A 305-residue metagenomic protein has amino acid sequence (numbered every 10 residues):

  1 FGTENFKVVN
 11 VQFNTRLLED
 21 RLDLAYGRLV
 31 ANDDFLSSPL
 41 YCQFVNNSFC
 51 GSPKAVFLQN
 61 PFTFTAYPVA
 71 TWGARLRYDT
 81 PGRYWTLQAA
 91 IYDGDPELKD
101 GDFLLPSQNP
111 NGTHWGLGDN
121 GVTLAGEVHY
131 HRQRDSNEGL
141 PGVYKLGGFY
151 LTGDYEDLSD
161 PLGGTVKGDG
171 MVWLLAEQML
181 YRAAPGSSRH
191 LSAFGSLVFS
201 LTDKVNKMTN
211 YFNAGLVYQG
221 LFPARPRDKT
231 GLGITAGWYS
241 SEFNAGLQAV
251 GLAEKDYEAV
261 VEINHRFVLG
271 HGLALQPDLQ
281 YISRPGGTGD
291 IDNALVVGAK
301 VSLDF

Functional and structural regions predicted by a protein language model:
F1-P96, N206-G246: Outer membrane beta-barrel
G2-N5, F64-P68, G118-N120, V166-G170 (+4 more regions): Short sequence motifs at beta-strands and strand-loop junctions characteristic of Gram-negative outer-membrane
N10-Q12, G73-R75, A125-E127, W173-L175 (+3 more regions): Membrane-embedded beta-strand positions in outer-membrane beta-barrel channels/transporters
N14-R16, R75-D79, H129-H131, E177-Y181 (+3 more regions): Transmembrane beta-barrel domains of outer membrane proteins
L18-R21, P81-Y84, Q133-V143, Y181-L191 (+2 more regions): Short loop/turn motifs that connect adjacent beta-strands in outer-membrane beta-barrel proteins
D23-V30, Q88-A90, K145-G147, F194-S196 (+1 more regions): Outer-envelope exported proteins of Gram-negative bacteria
L98-D102, Q108-G118, E127-H129, G147-V166 (+4 more regions): Outer membrane beta-barrel transmembrane domains
N293-F305: Outer-membrane beta-barrel "beta-signal"
